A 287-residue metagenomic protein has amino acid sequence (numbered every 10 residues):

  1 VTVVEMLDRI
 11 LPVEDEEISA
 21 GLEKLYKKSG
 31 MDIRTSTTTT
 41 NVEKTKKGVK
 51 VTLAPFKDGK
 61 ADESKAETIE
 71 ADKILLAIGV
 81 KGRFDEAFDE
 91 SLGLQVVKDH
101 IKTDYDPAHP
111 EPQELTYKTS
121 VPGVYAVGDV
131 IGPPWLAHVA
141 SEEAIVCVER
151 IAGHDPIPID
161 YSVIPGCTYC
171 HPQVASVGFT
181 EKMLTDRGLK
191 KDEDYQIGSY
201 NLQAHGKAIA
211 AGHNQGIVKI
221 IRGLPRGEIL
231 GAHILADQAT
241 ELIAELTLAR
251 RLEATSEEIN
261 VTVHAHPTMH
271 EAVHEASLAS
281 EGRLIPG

Functional and structural regions predicted by a protein language model:
V1-P55, G59-E67, P134-S141, E149-M183: Rossmann-like dinucleotide-binding cores of NAD(P)H-dependent redox enzymes
L11, R83-E86, P134, G206-A208 (+1 more regions): Glycine/Thr-rich phosphate-binding loops of Rossmann-like dinucleotide-binding domains
D32, Q95, E193-Q196: Conserved beta-strand segments of alpha/beta enzyme cores
K44-V49, V121, G212-Q215: A short, glycine/Asx- and small/polar-enriched loop/turn that sits immediately N-terminal to a beta-strand
K46, V97-K98, L224-R226: Short acidic-glycine loop/turn motifs at beta-strand connectors
A61, T68-I151: FAD-site-proximal beta/loop scaffold in flavoenzymes
A152-G153, I164, Y169-G287: Flexible, glycine-rich terminal cap/loop adjacent to redox cofactors in electron-transfer oxidoreductases
